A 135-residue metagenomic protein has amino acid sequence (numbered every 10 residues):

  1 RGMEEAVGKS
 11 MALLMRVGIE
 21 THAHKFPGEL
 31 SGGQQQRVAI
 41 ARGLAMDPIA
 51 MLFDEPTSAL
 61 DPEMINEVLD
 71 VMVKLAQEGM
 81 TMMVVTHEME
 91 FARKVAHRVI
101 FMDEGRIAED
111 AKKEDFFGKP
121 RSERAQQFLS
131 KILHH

Functional and structural regions predicted by a protein language model:
F26-L30, Q34: Conserved ABC ATPase signature
I40: Hydrophobic anchor residue at the start of the ABC signature
A45-I49: A short, proline-enriched helix->beta-strand linker immediately N-terminal to the Walker B motif in ABC-type P-loop
M51-D54: Catalytic Walker B motif of ABC-type/P-loop ATPase nucleotide-binding domains
T86-H87: H-loop/switch region of ABC-family ATPase nucleotide-binding domains
A92-K94: A short, surface-exposed alpha-helical micro-motif characterized by mixed small hydrophobic and charged/polar residues
